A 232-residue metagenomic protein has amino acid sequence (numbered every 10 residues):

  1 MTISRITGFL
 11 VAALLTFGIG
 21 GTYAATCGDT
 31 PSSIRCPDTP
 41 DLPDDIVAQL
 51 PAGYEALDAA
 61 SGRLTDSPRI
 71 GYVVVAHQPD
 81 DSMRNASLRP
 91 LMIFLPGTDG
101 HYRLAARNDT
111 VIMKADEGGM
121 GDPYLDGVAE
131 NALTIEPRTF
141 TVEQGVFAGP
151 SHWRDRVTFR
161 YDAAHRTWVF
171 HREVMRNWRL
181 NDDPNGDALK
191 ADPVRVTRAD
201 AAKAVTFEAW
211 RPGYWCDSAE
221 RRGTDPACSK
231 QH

Functional and structural regions predicted by a protein language model:
M1-S4: N-terminal secretory signal peptides that target proteins for export/translocation
G8-G18: Bacterial N-terminal signal peptides
A24-P31, R35, D45-Q49, G127-H232: Acidic, small-residue rich beta-repeat scaffolds with periodic aromatic anchors
A25-P31, S82-D109, F159-R160: Beta-propeller blade repeat segments, especially FG-GAP/WD-type strand-to-loop junctions in 6- to 7-bladed propeller
E55-T65, M120-R138: Beta-propeller blade termini
R63-H77, L133-Q144: Acidic/hydrophobic-patterned starts of short beta strands in beta-sheet-rich repeat architectures
P79-S82, A148-G149: Short glycine/acidic-enriched loop and turn motifs that connect beta-strands
R103-A129: Blade-loop segments of beta-propeller domains
